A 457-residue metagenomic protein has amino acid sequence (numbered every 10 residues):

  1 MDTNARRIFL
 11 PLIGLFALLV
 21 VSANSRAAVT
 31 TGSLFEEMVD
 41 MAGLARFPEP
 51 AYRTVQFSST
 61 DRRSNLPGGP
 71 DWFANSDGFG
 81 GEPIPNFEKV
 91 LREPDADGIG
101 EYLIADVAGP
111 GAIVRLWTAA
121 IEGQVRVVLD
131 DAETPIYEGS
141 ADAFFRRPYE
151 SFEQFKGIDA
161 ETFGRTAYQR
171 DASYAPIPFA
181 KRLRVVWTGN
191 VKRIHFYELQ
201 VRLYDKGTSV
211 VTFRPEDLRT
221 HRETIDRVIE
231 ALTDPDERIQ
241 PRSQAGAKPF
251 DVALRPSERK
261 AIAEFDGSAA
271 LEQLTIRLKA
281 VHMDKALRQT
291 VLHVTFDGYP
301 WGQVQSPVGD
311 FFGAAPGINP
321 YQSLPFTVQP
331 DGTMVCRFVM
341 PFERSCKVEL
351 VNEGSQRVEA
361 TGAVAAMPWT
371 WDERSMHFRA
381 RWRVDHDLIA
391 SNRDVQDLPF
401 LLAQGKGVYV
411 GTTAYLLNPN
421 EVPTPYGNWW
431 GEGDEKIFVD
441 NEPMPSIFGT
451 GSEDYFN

Functional and structural regions predicted by a protein language model:
M1-D2, V21, F57: Coiled-coil-like amphipathic alpha-helices with heptad-repeat character
D2-L12: Bacterial N-terminal signal peptides that target proteins for export
P11-V20: Bacterial N-terminal signal peptides
A23-A27: Boundary at the C-terminal end of the N-terminal hydrophobic targeting segment
A28-N457: Beta-strand-centric surfaces of beta-sandwich/beta-rich domains
